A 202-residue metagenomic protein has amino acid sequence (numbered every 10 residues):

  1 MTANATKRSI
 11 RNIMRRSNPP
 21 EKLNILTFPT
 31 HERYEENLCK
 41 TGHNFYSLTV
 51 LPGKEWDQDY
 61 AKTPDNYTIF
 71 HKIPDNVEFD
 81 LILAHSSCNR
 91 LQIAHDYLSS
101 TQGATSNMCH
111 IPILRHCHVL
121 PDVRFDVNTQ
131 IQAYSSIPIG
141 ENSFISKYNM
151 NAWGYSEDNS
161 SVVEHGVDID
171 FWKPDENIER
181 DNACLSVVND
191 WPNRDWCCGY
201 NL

Functional and structural regions predicted by a protein language model:
M1-E21, V167: Non-catalytic membrane-proximal stalk/linker segments that position and tether the catalytic domains
I13-H31, S186: Nucleotide-activated donor-dependent transferases that construct or modify glycoconjugates
N24, N44, P112, E141 (+1 more regions): Residues at the starts of beta-strands that form the adenosine-phosphate
T27-N37, T41, D195-L202: Conserved alpha-helical elements of sugar-nucleotide-dependent glycosyltransferases
T27-P29, T49, C117, F144-S146 (+2 more regions): Short beta-strand/turn micro-motifs composed of small residues that flank or help shape donor/cofactor-binding pockets
H31-Y34, C39, H43-P138, K147-N151: Extended catalytic core of nucleotide-activated donor transferases of GT-like folds
T101-A104, S135-I137, M150-V167, D175-E176: Helix-loop-beta element that forms the nucleotide-linked donor phosphate-binding surface in glycosyltransferases
A152-Y155, D168-L202: Conserved catalytic-core segment of nucleotide-activated headgroup transferases in glycan assembly
